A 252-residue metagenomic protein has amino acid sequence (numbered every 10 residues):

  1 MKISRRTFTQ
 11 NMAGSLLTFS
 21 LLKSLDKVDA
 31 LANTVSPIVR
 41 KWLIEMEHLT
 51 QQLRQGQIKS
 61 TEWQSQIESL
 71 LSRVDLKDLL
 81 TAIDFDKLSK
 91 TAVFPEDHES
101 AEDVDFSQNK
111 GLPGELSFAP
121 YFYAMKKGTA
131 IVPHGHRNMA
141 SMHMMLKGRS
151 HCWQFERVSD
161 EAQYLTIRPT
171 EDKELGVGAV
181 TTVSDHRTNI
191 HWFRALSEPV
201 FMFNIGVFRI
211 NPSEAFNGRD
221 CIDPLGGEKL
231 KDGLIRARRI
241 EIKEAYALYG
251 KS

Functional and structural regions predicted by a protein language model:
M1-L16: N-terminal secretory signal peptides and thylakoid transit peptides that target proteins across membranes
L22-T61: C-terminal segment of N-terminal export signals and the immediately downstream linker at the start of the mature
E99-K127: A short glycine-rich, His/Asp/Glu-containing loop-to-beta-strand
Y121-H136, D185-T188: Conserved short histidine dyad/triad with adjacent acidic residue
M139-A140, M144-H151: Glycine- and acidic-residue-biased ligand/ion/polar-headgroup-sensing regions
M142-M144, S197-I210: A short hydrophobic beta-strand segment most commonly corresponding to one strand of the jelly-roll/cupin
S159, Q163-T188: Short acidic-glycine-tyrosine-enriched beta hairpin
W192-A195: Asparagine-centered strand-capping/turn motif at beta-strand->loop junctions
